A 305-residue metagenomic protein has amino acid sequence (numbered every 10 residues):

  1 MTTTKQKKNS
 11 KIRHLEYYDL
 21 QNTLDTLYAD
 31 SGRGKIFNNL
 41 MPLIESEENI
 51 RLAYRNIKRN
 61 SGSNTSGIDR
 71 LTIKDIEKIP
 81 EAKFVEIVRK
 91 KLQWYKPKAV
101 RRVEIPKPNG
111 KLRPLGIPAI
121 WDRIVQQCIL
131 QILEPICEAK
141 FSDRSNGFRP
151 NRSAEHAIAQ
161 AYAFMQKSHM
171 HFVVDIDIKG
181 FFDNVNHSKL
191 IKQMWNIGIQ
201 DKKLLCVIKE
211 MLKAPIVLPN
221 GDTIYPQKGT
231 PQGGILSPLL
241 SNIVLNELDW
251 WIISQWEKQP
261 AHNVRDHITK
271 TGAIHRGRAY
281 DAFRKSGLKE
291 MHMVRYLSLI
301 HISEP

Functional and structural regions predicted by a protein language model:
M1-A82: Non-catalytic, polymerase-adjacent accessory regions of viral genome-replication enzymes
D75-P97: Amphipathic alpha-helical blocks
F84, L92, A99, K140-R144 (+2 more regions): Conserved polymerase palm-domain catalytic core
E104-N109: Residues forming anionic-ligand binding surfaces in small-molecule and nucleic-acid pockets of primarily soluble enzymes
P114-A119: Conserved phosphate-binding loops in nucleotide/dinucleotide-binding enzymes
I129: Nucleotide/phosphate-binding loop and acidic/charged catalytic motifs in nucleotide-binding or -utilizing enzymes
